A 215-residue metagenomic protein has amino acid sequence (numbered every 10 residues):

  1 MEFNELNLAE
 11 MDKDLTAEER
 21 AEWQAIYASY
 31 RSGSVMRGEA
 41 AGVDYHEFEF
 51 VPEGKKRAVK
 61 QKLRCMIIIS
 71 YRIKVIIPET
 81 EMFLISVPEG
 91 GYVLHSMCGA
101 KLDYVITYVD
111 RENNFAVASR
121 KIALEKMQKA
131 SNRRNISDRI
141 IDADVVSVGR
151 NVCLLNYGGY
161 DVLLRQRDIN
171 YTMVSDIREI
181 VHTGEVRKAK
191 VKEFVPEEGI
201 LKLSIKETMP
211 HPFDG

Functional and structural regions predicted by a protein language model:
M1-G215: Single-stranded RNA-binding regions, centering on S1/OB-family and related RNA-binding modules
